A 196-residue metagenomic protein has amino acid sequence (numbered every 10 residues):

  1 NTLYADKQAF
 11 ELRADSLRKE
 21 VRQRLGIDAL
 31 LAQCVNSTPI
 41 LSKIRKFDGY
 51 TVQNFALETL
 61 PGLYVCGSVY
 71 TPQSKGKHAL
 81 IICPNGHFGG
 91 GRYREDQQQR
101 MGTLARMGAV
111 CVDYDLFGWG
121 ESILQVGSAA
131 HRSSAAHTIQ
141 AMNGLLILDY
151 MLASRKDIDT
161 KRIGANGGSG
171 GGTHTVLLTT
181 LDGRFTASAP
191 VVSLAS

Functional and structural regions predicted by a protein language model:
N1-V69: Non-catalytic accessory segments flanking enzyme active sites
L57-P61, T71-Q73, G86-F88, G118 (+2 more regions): Short, flexible loop/turn elements at secondary-structure junctions
L63, D96, G170-T173: Alpha-helical transmembrane segments of multi-pass membrane proteins
Y64-V65, A79, T186: Glycine-rich phosphate/pyrophosphate-binding loop shared by adenosine-nucleotide-utilizing enzymes
G76-S154, T160, L194: Cap/lid segment of the alpha/beta-hydrolase catalytic domain
D149-S196: Primarily recognizes the serine-hydrolase "nucleophile elbow" in alpha/beta-hydrolase and SGNH/GDSL folds
